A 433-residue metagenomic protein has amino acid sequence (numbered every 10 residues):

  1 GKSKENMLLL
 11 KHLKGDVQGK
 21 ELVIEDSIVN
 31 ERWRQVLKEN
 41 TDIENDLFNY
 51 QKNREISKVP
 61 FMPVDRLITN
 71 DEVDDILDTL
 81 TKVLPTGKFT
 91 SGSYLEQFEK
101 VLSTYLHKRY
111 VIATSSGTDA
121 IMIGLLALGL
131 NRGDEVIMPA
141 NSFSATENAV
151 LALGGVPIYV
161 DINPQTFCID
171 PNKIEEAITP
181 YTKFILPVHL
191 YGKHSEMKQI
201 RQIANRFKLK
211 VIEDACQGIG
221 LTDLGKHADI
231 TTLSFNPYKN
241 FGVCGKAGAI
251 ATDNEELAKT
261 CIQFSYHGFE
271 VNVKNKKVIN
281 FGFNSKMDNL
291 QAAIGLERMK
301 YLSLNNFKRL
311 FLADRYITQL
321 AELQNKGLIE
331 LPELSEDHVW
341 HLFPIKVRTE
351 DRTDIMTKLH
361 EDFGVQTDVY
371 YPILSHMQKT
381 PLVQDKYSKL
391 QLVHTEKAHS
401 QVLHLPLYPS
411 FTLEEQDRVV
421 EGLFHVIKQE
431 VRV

Functional and structural regions predicted by a protein language model:
E5-I123, A127, N131, S400 (+2 more regions): Conserved PLP-binding active-site segment in aminotransferase class I/II-type PLP enzymes
D26, V36, N40-N49, R54 (+9 more regions): PLP-dependent aminotransferase class I/II
I43, L126-A215: PLP-dependent aminotransferase-like
I112, I137, I158, V211-I212 (+3 more regions): Structural detector of well-ordered beta-strand residues that form the stable sheet scaffold of enzyme domains
I162-T166, Q217, P237-Y238, P372-L374: Short, acidic/turn-prone active-site loops that include or flank metal/cofactor- and phosphate-binding residues
K210-I212, I230, V402-H404: Structural preference for beta-strand elements that scaffold enzyme active sites
E213-C244, N272-K277: Conserved active-site segment immediately N-terminal to the catalytic lysine that forms the internal aldimine
L233-S234, G248-D253, L296: Short beta-strand-to-turn element immediately C-terminal to the catalytic PLP-Schiff-base lysine in fold type I
